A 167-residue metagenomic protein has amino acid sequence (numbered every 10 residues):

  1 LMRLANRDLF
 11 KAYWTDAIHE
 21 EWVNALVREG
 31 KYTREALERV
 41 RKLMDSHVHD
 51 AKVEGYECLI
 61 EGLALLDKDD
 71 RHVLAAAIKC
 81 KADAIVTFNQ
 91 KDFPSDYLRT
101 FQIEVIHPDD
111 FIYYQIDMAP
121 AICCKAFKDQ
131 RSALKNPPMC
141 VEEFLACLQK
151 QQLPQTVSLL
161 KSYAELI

Functional and structural regions predicted by a protein language model:
L1-E29: PIN/NYN-family metal-dependent endoribonuclease catalytic core
D16, E57, H107-D109: Residues at the C-termini of beta-strands that transition into short coil/loop
Y32-I60: A charged nuclease-like catalytic/ligand-binding cleft shared by nucleic-acid processing domains
H49-A84, M118, L134, P138 (+1 more regions): Active-site neighborhoods of divalent-metal-dependent phosphate/nucleic-acid chemistry enzymes
D70-E104: Acidic, metal-binding active-site segment of PIN/NYN-like and related structure-specific nucleases
Q90-I167: Acidic, PIN/NYN-like endoribonuclease modules and their adjacent C-terminal/linker elements
